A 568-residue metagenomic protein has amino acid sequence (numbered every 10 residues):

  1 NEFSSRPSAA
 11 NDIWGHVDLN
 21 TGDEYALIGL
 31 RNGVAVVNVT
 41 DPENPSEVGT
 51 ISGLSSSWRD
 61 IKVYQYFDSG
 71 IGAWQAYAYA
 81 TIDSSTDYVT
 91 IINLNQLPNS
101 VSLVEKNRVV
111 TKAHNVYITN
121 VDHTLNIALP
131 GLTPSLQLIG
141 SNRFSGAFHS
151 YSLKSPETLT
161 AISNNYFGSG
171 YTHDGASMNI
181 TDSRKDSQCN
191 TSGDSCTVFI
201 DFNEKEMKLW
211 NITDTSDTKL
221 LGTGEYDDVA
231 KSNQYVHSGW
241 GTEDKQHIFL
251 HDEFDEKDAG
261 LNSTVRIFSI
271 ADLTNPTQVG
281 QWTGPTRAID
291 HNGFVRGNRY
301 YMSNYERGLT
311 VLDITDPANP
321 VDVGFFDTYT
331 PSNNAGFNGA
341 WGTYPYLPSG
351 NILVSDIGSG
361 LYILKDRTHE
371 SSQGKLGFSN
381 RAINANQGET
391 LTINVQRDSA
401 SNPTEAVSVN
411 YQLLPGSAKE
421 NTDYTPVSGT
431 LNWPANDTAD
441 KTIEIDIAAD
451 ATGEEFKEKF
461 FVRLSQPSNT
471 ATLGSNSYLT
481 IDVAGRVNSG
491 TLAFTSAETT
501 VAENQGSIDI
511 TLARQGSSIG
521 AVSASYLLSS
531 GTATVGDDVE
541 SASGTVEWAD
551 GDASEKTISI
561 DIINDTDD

Functional and structural regions predicted by a protein language model:
N1-G374: Feature marking well-ordered beta-strand scaffolds used for ligand recognition
T368-D568: Short boundary segments that mark the start of a structured unit
